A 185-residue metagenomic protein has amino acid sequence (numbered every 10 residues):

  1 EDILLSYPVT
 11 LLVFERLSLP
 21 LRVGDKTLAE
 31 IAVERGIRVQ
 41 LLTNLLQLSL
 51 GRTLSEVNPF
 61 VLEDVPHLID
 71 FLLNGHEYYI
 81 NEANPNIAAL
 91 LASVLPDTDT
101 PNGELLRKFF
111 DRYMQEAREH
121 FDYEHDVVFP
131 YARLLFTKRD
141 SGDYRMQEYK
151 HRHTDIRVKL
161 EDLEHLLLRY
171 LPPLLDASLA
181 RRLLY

Functional and structural regions predicted by a protein language model:
E1-Y185: Small-residue-biased structural context
